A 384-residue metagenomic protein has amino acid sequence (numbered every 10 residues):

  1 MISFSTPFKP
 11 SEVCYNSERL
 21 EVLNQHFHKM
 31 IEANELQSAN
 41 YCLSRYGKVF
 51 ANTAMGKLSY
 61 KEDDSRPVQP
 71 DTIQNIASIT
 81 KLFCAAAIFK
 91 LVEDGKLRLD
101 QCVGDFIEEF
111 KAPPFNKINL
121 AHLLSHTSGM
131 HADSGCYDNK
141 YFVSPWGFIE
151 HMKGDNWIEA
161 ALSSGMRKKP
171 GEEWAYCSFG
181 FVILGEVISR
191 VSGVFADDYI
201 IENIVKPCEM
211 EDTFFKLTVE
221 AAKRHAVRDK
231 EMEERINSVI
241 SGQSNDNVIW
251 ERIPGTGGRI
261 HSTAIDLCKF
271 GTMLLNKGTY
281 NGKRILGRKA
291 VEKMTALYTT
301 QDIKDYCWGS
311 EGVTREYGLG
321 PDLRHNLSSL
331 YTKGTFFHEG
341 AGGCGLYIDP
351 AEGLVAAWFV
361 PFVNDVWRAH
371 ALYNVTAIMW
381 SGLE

Functional and structural regions predicted by a protein language model:
I2, P114-L330: Short, surface-exposed loop or secondary-structure junction motifs that flank catalytic or metal-binding residues
K9-I76, W380-S381: Short, conserved catalytic-motif segment at the N-terminal edge
E21-F27, G47, Q74-V103, L184-S189 (+2 more regions): Active-site SXXK
Q37-A39, F50, F195, G342-G345: Short loop/turn microsegments at loop-to-beta-strand junctions
F50-A51, L346-Y347, G353-F362: Short, well-ordered beta-strand elements
G320-D322, G334, E339-I348: Short glycine-rich, acidic/polar surface loops and turns
V363-E384: Generic C-terminus detector
